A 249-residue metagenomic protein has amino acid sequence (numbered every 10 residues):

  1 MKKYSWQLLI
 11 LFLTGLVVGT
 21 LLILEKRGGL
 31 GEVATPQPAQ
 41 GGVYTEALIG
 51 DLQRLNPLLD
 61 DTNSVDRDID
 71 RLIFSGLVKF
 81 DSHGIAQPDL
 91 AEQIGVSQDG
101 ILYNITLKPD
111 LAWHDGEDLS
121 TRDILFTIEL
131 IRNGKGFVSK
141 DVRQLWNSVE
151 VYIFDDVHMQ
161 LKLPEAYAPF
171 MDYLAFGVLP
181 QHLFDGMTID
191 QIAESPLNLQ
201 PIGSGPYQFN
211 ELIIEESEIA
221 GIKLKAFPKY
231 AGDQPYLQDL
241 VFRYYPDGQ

Functional and structural regions predicted by a protein language model:
Q7-I23: Hydrophobic membrane-insertion alpha-helices, especially the h-region of bacterial N-terminal signal peptides
K26-V43: Ser/Thr/Pro/Gly-rich low-complexity linker/stalk segments immediately outside membranes or between
Q40-D51, E92, L102-I105, I124-T127 (+4 more regions): Short, well-ordered beta-strand elements
A47-Q98, E129, I202-P206: N-terminal lobe/hinge region of extracytoplasmic solute-binding protein
L52-L59, I85-Q87, P169-D172, E216-I219 (+1 more regions): Short, solvent-exposed loop/turn elements at domain surfaces
D81, F176-P235, D239, Q249: Gly/Pro-rich hinge or "lid" segments in bacterial periplasmic/extracellular proteins
E92-F137, Q160: Aromatic- and charge-enriched surface segment that lines or borders ligand/interaction sites
V142-M187: Surface-exposed binding/hinge segments that line and control ligand-binding clefts or catalytic entry sites
